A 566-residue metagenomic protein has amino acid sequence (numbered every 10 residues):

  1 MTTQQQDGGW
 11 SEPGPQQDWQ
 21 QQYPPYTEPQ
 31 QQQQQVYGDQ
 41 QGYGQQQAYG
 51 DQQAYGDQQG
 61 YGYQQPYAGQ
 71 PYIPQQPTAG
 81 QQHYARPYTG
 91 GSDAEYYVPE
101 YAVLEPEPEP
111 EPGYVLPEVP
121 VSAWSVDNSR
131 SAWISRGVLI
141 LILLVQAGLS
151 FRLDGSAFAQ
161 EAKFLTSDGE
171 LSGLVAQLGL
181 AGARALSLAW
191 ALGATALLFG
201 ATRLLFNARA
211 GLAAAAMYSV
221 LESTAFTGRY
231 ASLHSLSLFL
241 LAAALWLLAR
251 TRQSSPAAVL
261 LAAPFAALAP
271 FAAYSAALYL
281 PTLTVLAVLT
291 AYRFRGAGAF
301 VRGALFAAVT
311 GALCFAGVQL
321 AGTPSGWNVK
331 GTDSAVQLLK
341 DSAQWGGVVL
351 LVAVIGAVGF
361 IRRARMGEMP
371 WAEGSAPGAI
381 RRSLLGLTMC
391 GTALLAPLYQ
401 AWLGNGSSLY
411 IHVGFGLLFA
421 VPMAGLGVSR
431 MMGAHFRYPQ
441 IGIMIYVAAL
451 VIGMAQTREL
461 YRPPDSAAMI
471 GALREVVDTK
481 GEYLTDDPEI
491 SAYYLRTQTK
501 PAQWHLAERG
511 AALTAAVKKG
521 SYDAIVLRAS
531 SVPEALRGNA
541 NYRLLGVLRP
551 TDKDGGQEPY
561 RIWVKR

Functional and structural regions predicted by a protein language model:
Y96, Y114, V517-R566: Aromatic/acidic, Gly/Pro-rich catalytic loop(s) in extracytoplasmic/lumenal soluble domains of multi-pass membrane
R203-L205, R209, S255, A291-L305 (+3 more regions): Membrane-interface helix-loop-helix junctions at transmembrane boundaries of multi-pass membrane enzymes, predominantly
A208, A244-L261: Membrane-interface transmembrane helices that cradle and orient dolichyl/undecaprenyl
A214, A258-Y274: Membrane-interface alpha helices of multi-pass inner-membrane proteins
T227-G228, H234-S237, L278, W402-F436: Hydrophobic/aromatic-rich transmembrane helices and adjacent perimembrane loops
R250, Y279-V309, W327-D333, R363-A364: Perimembrane helix-loop-helix junctions
G374-R382, V428-A455: Signature aromatic-anchored transmembrane alpha helix within multi-pass, membrane-resident enzymes that catalyze glycan
Q456-A467, L473-E534, D554-G556: Short periplasmic/luminal acceptor-recognition loop of GT-C membrane glycosyltransferases, typified by
